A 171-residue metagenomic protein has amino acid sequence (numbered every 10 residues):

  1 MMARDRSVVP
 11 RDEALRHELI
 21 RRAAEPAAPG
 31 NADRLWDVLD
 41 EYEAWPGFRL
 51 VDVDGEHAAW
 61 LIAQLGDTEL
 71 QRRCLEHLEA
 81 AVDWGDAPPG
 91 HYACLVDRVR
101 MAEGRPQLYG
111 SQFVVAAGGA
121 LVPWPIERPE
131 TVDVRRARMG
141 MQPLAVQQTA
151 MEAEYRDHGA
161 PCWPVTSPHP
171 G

Functional and structural regions predicted by a protein language model:
M1-G104: N-terminal helix-rich structural modules
L50, A145-Q148, T166: Short loop/turn and capping residues at structural boundaries
R72, D86-V115, G119-R128, M139: Alpha-helical protein-protein interaction modules
Y109, L121-R156, P161: Amphipathic alpha-helical packing elements
C162-G171: Long, compositionally biased
